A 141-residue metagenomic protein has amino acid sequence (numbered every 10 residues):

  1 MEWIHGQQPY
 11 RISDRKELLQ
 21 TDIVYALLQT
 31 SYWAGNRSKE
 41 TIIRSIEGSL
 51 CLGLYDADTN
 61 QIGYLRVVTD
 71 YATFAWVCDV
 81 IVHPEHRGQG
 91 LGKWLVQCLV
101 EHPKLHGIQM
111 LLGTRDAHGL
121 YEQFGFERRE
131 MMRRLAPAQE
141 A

Functional and structural regions predicted by a protein language model:
M1-I4, I42-R44, E101-H102, Q123-F124: Short secondary-structure boundary/capping segments
M1-R37, Y55, A141: Short amphipathic alpha-helix that is part of the acyltransferase structural core
K16-Q20, Q61, V82, V100: Residue-level detection of beta-strand scaffold positions
W33-N36, G92, L112: Short gly/ser/thr-rich secondary-structure transition/capping motifs
E40-D58, I62-I81: A conserved beta-strand-loop-helix scaffold within acyl/acetyltransferase catalytic domains
V82, G88-E101: Conserved acetyl-CoA-binding loop-helix of GNAT-fold acetyltransferases
L105-E140: Conserved active-site alpha-helix within GNAT-family acetyltransferase domains
